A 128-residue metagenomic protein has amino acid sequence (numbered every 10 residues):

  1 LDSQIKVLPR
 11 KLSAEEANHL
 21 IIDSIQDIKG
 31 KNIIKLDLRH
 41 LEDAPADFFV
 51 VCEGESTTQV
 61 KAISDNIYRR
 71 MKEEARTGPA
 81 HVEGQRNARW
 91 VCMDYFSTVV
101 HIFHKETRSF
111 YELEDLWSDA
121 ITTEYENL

Functional and structural regions predicted by a protein language model:
L1-L41, T57-A62, A75-T77, H81-Q85 (+2 more regions): Long, contiguous binding/interaction regions
P45-F49: Short beta-strand segments
V51-E53: Short hydrophobic/aromatic beta-strand micro-patches that form the beta-sheet surface supporting nucleotide- or nucleic
I63-Y68: Short amphipathic alpha-helices in soluble, non-transmembrane regions that often serve as interface/regulatory elements
K72: Post-Walker A helix-loop "phosphate-sensing" segment adjacent to the P-loop in P-loop NTPases
